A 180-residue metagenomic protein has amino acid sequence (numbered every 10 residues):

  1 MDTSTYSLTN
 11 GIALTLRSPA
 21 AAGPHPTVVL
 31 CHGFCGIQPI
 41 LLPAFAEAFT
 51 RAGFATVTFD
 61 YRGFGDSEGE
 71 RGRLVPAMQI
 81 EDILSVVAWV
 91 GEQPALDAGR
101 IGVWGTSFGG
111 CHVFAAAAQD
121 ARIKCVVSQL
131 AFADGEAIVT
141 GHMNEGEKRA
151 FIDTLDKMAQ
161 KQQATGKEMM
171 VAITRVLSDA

Functional and structural regions predicted by a protein language model:
M1-G23: N-terminal cap/lid segment of alpha/beta-hydrolase-fold proteins
S7-L8, I37-L41, V57, F64-A98 (+1 more regions): Catalytic nucleophile-loop/oxyanion-hole region of alpha/beta-hydrolase and closely related hydrolase-like folds
P24-H25, G33-P43, F49-V57, G65: Short substrate-entry loop that stabilizes the transition state in hydrolases
G33, S107, L130: Catalytic nucleophile serine of serine hydrolases, specifically the conserved "nucleophile elbow" pentapeptide
A52, Q93, Q119: Conserved dinucleotide-binding and phosphotransfer motif residues
G105-G109, V113: Gly/Ala-rich beta-loop-alpha elbow adjacent to hydrolase catalytic centers
H112-A180: Alpha/beta-hydrolase-fold enzymes
